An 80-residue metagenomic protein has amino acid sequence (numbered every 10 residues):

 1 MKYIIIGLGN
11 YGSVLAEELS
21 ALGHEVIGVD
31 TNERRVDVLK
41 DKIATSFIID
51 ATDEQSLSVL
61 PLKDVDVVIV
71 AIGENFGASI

Functional and structural regions predicted by a protein language model:
M1-I80: Cytosolic regulatory regions of ion transport systems
